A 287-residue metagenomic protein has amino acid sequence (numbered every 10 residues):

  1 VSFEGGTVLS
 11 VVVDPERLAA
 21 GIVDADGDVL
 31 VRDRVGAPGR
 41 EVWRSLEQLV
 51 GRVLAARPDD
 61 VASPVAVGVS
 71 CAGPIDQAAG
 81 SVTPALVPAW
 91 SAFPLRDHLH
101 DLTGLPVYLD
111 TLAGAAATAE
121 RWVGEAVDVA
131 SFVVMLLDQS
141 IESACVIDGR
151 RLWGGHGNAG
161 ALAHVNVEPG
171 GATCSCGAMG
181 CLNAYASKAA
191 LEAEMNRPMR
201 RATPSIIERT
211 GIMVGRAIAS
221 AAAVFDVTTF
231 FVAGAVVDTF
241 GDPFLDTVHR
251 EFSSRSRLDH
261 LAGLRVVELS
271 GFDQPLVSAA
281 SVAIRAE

Functional and structural regions predicted by a protein language model:
V1-R32, V134-I147: Gly/Thr-rich phosphate-binding beta-strand-loop-beta motif of the actin/hexokinase/Hsp70
I22, P74-I75, C145, N166: Hydrophobic beta-strand positions
V29-S131, P243-S254: Glycine-rich phosphate-binding loop and adjoining helix at the ATP-binding site of ATP-dependent phosphoryl-transfer
R32-R34, P38-V42, W90-S91, H98-T203: Glycine/GP-enriched mid-protein hinge/lid loop-to-helix segment characteristic of carbohydrate kinases
R34, G39-V61, L182-F244, L264-L276: Adenine-nucleotide phosphate-binding core of ATP-dependent small-molecule kinases
A72-I75, D138-S140, V236-V237: Short glycine-rich anion-binding loops that position phosphate/pyrophosphate groups of nucleotides and phosphorylated
D110-W122, D242, H249-E287: Glycine-rich phosphate-binding/hydrolytic loop that grips phosphoryl groups
